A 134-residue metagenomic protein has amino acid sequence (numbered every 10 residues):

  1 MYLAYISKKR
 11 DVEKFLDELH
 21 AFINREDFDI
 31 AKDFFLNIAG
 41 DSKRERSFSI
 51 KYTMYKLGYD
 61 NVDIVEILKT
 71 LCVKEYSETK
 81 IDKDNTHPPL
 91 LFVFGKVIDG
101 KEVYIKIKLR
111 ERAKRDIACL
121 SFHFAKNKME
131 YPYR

Functional and structural regions predicted by a protein language model:
M1, G58, E75, V103 (+2 more regions): Intrinsically disordered, low-complexity N-terminal regions enriched in serine/proline/glycine with scattered basic
M1-K9, Y133-R134: Intrinsically disordered, low-complexity and often Lys/Arg-enriched segments
L3-S7, K14-P88: Compact soluble domain cores
K69-D116: Functional cores of ribonucleases/endoribonucleases
L109-R134: Enriched for short, Lys/Arg-rich terminal
